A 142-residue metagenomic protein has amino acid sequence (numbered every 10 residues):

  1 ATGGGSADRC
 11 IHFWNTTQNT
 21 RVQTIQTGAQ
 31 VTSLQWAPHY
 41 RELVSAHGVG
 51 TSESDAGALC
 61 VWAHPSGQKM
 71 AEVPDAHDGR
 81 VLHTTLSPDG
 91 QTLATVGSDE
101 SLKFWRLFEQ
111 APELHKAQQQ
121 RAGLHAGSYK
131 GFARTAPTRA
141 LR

Functional and structural regions predicted by a protein language model:
A1-A37: A beta-strand-loop signature enriched in Asp, Gly, Thr, and Trp that corresponds to the sialidase/neuraminidase Asp-box
G3-A7, A46-A56, V96-D99: Conserved strand-to-loop turn within each blade of WD40 beta-propeller repeats
C10-T17, R21, H47-S54, C60-P65 (+1 more regions): Non-transmembrane, interaction-prone segments in cytosolic or luminal domains
T16-T17, H39, L43, L107-F108 (+1 more regions): Generic signature of intrinsically disordered, low-complexity segments enriched in small/polar residues
G28-Q30, S54-R142: Terminal intrinsically disordered, low-complexity extensions flanking WD-repeat/beta-propeller proteins
Q35-R41, T85-P88: Blade-terminus and WD-like Trp-Asp/Gly-His loop motifs, strongest in beta-propeller folds
L43-V44, L93: Hydrophobic beta-strand positions that form the internal "hydrophobic ladder" of WD40/Gbeta-like beta-propeller blades
